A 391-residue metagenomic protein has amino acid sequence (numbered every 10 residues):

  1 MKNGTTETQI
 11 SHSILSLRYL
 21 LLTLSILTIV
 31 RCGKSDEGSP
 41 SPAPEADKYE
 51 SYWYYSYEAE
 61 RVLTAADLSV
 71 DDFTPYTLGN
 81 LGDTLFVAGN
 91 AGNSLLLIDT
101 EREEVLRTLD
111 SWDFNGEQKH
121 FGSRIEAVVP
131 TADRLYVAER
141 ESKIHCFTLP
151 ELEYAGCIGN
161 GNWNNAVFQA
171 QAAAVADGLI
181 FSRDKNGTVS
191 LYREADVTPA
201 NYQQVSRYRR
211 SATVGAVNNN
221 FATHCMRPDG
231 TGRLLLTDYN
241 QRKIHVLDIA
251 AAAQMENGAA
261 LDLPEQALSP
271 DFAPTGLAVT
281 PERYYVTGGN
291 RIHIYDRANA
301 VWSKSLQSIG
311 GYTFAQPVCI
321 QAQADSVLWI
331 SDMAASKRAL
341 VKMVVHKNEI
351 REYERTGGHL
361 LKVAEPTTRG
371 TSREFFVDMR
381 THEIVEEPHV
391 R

Functional and structural regions predicted by a protein language model:
I29-R31: C-terminal motif of bacterial Sec signal peptides marking the signal peptidase cleavage site
Y49-V70, R107-H120, C157-N165, Y202-V217 (+3 more regions): Surface-exposed loop and turn segments in beta-propeller and other repeat-based domains that flank or scaffold
A66-N93: Beta-strand-rich domains and repeat architectures in extracellular enzymes and scaffolds, especially beta-propellers
F73-T77, G122-V128, A166-V175, A216-M226 (+3 more regions): Repeated scaffold domains used in trafficking and secretory/extracellular systems, primarily beta-propellers
G82-D83, A132-D133, D177-G178, T231-G232 (+3 more regions): Short coil/turn segments that connect the beta-strands within blades of beta-propeller domains
V87-A91, V137-E141, F181-N186, L236-N240 (+3 more regions): Conserved beta-strand positions in repeat-built beta-propeller and related beta-rich domains
T100-E103, T148-L152, E194-T198, I249-A252 (+3 more regions): Short loop/turn segments that connect beta-strands within beta-propeller blades
S331-R391: Blade-level signature of beta-propeller repeat domains, shared across WD40, Kelch, NHL, RCC1 and BNR/Asp-box propellers
